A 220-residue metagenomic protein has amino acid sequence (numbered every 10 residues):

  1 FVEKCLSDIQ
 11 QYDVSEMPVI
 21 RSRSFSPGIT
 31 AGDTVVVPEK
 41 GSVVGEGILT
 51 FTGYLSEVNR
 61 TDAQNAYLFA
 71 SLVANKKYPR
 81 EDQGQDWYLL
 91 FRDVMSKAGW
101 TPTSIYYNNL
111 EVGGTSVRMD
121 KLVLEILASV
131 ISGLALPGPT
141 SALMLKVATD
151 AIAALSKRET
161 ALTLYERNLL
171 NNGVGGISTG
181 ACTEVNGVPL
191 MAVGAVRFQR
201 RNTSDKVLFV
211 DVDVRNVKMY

Functional and structural regions predicted by a protein language model:
F1-Q85: An N-terminally focused, membrane-permeabilizing/fusogenic/translocator signature enriched in pore-forming
D33, P137-G138: Flexible coil/linker segments and helix-coil junctions enriched in charged and small residues
E57-P137, A153-R201: Add "or lipid-surface remodeling" -> "...that mediate pore formation, membrane permeabilization, membrane fusion
P139-I152: Short, low-complexity, glycine-enriched hydrophobic/amphipathic alpha-helices that associate with lipid bilayers
A195-Y220: C-terminal structured domain segments
